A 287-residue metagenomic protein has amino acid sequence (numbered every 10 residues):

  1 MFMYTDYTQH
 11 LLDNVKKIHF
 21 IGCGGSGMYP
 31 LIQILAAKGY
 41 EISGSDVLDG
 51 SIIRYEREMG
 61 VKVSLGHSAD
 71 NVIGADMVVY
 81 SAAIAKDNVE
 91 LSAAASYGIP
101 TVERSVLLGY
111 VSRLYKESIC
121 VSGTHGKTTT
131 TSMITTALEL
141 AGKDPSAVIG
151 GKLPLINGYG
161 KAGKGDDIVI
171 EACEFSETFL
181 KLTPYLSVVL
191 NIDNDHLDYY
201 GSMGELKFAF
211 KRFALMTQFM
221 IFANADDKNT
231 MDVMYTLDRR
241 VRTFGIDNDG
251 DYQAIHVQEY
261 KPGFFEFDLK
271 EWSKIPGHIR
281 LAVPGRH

Functional and structural regions predicted by a protein language model:
M1-E103, L107, K228, I255-H256 (+1 more regions): N-terminal leader/targeting and accessory segments in enzymes
D6, Q258-P276: Acidic-glycine-rich active-site phosphate/pyrophosphate-binding loop
H10-L11, I34-A37, R54-R57, N71 (+4 more regions): Phosphate-binding loop of NTP-binding sites
G24-Y29, D46, S68, H125 (+5 more regions): Gly/Ser/Thr-rich beta-alpha loop segments that engage phosphate groups in nucleotides
S45-D46, S64-H67, V102-G109, V148-G150 (+3 more regions): Beta-strand->loop->alpha-helix junctions that form or flank phosphate-binding loops in nucleotide-handling enzymes
D166, N248-G250, S273-G277: Short acidic/polar mixed-charge low-complexity motifs
H196, I275-R280: Short small-residue beta-strand/loop micro-motif enriched in glycine and branched aliphatics
